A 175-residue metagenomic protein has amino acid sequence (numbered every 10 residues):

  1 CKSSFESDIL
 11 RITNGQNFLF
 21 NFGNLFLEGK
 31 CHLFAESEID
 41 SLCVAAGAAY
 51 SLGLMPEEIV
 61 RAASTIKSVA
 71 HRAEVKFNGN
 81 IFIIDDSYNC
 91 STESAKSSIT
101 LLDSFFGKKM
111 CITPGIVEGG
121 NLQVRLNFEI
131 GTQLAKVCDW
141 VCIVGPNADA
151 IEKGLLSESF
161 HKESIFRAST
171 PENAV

Functional and structural regions predicted by a protein language model:
C1-E28, V69-A70: Extended acidic/charged loop-beta regions that coordinate divalent cations and stabilize anionic phosphate/carboxylate
C1-S3, K76, P114, V144 (+1 more regions): Conserved beta-strand termini and adjacent loop/short-helix elements that scaffold enzyme active sites in alpha/beta
S4-G15, L33, E118-N121, V144-I151: Low-complexity, flexible helical/coil segments
F5, K67-S68, T170-A174: Short acidic loop-to-helix transition motifs that present clustered carboxylates
I9, I83, I165-R167: Conserved beta-strand scaffold positions in the cores of enzyme catalytic domains, especially in NTP/NDP-utilizing
F20, L27, E38, P146-D149 (+1 more regions): Bulky hydrophobic/aromatic packing residues
G23-V137: Nucleotide phosphate-binding/pyrophosphate-handling subdomain across enzymes that bind or process nucleotide phosphates
S87, K108-K109, V117-V175: C-terminal helical cap/extension that packs against the catalytic core of soluble nucleotide-cofactor enzymes
